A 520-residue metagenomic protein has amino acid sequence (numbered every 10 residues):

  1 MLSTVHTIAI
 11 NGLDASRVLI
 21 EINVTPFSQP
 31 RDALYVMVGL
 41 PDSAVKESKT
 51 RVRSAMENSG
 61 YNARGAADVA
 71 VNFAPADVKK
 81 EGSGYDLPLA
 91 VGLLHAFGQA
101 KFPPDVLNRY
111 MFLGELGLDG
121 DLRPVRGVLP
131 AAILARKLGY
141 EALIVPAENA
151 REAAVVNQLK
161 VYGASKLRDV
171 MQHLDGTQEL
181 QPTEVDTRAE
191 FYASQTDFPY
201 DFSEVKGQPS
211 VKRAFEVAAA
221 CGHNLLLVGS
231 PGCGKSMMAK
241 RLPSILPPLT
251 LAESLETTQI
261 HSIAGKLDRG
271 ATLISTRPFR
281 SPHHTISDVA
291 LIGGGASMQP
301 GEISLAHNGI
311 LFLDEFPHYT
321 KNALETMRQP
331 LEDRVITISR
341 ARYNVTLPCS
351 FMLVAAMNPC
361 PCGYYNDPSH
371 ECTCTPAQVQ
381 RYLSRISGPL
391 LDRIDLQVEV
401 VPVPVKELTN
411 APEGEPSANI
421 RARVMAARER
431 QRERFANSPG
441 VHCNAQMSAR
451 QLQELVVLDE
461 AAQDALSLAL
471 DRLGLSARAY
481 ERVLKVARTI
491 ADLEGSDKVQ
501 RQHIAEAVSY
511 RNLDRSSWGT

Functional and structural regions predicted by a protein language model:
M1-L226, S230-S236, S339, A479-Y480 (+1 more regions): Peripheral, non-AAA+ core regions of ATP-driven protein-machinery
S3, V18, K46-N58, L87-H95 (+28 more regions): Solvent-exposed alpha-helical segments within well-ordered globular domains of core cellular machineries
V36-K49, R64-G65, N72-G82, M298 (+1 more regions): Basic, amphipathic alpha-helical bundle interface domains used for macromolecular binding and assembly
D119, L313-T320, G363: Catalytic P-loop NTPase motifs of RecA-like helicase/translocase cores
Q178-V217, C221, P248-I303: P-loop NTPase nucleotide-binding/switch module
L227-D268, D333: Walker A/P-loop
N308, D314-F316, T326: Walker B catalytic acidic pair
